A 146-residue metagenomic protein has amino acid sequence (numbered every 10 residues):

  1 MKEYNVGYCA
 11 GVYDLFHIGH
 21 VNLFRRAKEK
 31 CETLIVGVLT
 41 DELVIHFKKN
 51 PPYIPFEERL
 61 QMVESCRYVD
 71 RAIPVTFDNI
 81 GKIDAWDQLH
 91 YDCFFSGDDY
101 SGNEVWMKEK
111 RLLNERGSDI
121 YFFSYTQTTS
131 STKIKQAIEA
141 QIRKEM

Functional and structural regions predicted by a protein language model:
M1-M146: Nucleotidyltransferase catalytic core that binds NTPs
